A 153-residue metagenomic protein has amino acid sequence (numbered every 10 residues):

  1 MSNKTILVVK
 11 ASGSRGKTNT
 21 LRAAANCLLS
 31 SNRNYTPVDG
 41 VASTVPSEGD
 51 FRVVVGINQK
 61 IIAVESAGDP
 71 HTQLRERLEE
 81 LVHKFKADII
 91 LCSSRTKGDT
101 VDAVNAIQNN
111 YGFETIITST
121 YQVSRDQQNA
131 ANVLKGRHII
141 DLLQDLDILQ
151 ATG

Functional and structural regions predicted by a protein language model:
M1: Pre-Walker A adenine-sensing motif
T5-S30: Glycine-rich phosphate-binding P-loop
K17, A67-L74, A131-I139: Phosphate/oxyanion-binding active-site loops and adjacent basic polyanion-contact surfaces
N19-T20, R75, V101-N105: A short acidic (Asp/Glu
A24-N32, L78-V82, V104-Q108, L143-Q150: Hydrophobic, Leu/Ile/Phe/Ala-enriched alpha-helical segments that form helix-helix packing faces
R33-R95: Conserved nucleotide-sensing/catalytic segment adjacent to the nucleotide-binding pocket in NTP-handling enzymes
I89-G153: Replace "adjacent to P-loop NTPase cores in ATP/GTP-dependent enzymes" with "adjacent to NTP-binding cores
